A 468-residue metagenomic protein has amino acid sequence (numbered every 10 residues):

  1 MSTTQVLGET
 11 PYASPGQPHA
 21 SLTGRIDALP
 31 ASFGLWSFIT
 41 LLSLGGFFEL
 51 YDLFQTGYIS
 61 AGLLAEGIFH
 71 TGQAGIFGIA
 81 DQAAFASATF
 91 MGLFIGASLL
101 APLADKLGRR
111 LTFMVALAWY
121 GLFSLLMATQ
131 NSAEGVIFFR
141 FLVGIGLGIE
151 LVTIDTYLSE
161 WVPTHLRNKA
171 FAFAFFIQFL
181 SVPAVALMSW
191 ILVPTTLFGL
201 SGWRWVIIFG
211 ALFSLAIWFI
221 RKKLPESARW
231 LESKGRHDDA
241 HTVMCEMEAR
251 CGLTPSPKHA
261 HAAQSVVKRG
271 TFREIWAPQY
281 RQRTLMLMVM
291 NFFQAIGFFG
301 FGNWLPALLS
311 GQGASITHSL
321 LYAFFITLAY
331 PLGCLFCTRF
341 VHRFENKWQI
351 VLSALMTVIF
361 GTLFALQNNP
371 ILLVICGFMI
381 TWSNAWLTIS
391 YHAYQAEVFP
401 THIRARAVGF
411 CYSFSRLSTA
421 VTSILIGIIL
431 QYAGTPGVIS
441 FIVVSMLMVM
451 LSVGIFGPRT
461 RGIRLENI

Functional and structural regions predicted by a protein language model:
S2-I468: Transmembrane-helix signature of 12-pass secondary carriers
